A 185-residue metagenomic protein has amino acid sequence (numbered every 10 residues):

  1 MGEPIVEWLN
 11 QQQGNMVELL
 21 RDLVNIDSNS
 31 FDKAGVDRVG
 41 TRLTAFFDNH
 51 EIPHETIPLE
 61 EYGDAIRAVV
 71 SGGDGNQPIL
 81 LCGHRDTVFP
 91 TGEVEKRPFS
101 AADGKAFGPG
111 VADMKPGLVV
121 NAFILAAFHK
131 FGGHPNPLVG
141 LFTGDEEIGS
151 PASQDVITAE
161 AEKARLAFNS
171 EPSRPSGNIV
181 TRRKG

Functional and structural regions predicted by a protein language model:
M1-Q11, L81-P90, K115-V120, F168-T181: Phosphate-binding glycine-rich loops and adjacent basic patches that engage nucleotide phosphates, nucleic-acid
G2-P109, H129-K130: Acidic/His- and Gly-rich active-site-bordering loop/insert found across diverse amide/peptide-bond hydrolases
D74-G75, P98-F99, I157-A159, K184-G185: Short, hinge-like loop/turn segments at secondary-structure boundaries
M114-K184: Acidic/histidine-rich catalytic neighborhood of metal-dependent amide-processing enzymes
